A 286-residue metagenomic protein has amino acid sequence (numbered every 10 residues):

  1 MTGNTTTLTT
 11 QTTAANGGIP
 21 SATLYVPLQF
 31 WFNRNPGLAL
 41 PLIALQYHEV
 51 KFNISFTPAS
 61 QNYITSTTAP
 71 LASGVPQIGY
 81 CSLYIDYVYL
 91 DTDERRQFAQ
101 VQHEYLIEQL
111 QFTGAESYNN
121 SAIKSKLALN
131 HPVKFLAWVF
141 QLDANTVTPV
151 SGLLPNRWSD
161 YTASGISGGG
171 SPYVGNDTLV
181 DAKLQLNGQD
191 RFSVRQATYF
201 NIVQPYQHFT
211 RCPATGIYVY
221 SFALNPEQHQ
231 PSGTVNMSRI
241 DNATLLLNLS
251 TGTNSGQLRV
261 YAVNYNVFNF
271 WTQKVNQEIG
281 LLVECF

Functional and structural regions predicted by a protein language model:
M1-F286: Flexible assembly/topogenesis modules
